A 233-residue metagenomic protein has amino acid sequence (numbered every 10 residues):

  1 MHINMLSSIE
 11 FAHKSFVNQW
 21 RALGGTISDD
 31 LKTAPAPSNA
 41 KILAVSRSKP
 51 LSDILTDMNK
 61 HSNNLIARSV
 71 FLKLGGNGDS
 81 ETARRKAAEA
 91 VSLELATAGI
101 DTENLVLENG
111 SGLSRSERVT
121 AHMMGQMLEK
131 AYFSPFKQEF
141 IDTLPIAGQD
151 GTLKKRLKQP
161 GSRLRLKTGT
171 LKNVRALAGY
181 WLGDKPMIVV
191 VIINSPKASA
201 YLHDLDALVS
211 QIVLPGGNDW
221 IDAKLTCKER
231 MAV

Functional and structural regions predicted by a protein language model:
M1-L128, Y132-Q138: A small/polar active-site loop signature that marks catalytic segments
A90, E103-V233: C-terminal soluble interaction/assembly domains
